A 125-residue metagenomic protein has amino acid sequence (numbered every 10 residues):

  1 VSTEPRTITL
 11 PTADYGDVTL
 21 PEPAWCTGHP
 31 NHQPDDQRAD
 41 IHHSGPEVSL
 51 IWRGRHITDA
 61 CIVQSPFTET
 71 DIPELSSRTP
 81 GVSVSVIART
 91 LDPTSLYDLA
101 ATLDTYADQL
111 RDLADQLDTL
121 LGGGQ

Functional and structural regions predicted by a protein language model:
V1-Q125: Positively charged, low-complexity terminal tracts and the immediately adjacent first secondary-structure elements
